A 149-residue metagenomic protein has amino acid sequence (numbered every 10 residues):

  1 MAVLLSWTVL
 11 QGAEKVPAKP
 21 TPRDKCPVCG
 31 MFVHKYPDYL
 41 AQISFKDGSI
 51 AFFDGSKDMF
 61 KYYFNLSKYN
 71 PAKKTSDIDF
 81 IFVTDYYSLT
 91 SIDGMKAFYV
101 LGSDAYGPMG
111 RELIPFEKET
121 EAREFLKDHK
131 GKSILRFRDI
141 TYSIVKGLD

Functional and structural regions predicted by a protein language model:
M1-W7: Bacterial N-terminal signal peptides
L10-E14: Boundary at the C-terminal end of the N-terminal hydrophobic targeting segment
P22: Short metal-coordination and nucleic-acid-contact micro-motifs, chiefly zinc-binding Cys/His arrays
C26: Short cysteine-rich clusters marking metal-coordination/redox-active sites
G30: Cys/His-coordinated zinc-binding microdomains
K35-D38: Short, non-ligating residues that shape and space the ligands of small metal-coordination modules and catalytic
G48-T84, S88-S91: Mid-length scaffold segments of soluble, non-membrane domains
E117-D149: C-terminal partner/receptor-binding element of secreted or periplasmic proteins
